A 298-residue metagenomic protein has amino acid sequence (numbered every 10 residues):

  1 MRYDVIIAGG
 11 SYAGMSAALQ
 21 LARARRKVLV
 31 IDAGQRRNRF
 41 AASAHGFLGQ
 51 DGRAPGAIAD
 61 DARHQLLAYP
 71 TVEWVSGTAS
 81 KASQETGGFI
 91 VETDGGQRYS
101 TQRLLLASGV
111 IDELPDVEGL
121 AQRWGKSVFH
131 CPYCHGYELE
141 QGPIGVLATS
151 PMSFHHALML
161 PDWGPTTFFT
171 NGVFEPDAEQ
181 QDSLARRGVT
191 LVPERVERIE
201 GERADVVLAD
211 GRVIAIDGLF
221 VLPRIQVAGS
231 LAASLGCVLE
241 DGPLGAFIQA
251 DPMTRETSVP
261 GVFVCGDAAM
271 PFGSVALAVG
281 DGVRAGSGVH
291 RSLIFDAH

Functional and structural regions predicted by a protein language model:
Y3-A57, P143, A148-F174: Beta1-alpha1 glycine-rich phosphate/pyrophosphate-binding loop at the start of Rossmann-like nucleotide-binding domains
G10, S108-G109, P223-R224: Glycine-rich, N-terminal phosphate-binding loop of Rossmann-like dinucleotide-binding domains
A18-L19, F154-H156, C265-H298: A conserved FAD-binding loop/helix module that cradles the flavin
K27, A33-Q35, A42-Y69, H130-C131 (+1 more regions): N-terminal glycine-rich dinucleotide-binding loop that anchors FAD/FMN and/or NAD(P) in oxidoreductases
D60, L66-T93, R98-T101, G164-A246 (+2 more regions): A Rossmann-like FAD-binding core segment of flavoenzymes
E113-S153, A157-L158: Glycine-rich dinucleotide-binding loop and its adjacent helix/turn
Q122-E138, I225-S274: FAD-site-proximal beta/loop scaffold in flavoenzymes
